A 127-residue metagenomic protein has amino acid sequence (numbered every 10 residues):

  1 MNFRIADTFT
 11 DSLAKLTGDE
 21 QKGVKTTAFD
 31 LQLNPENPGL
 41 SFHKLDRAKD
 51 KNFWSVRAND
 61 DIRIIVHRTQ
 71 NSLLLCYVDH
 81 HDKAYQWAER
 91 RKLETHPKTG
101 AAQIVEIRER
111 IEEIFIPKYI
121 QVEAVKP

Functional and structural regions predicted by a protein language model:
N2, W54, A58-P127: Enriched for short, Lys/Arg-rich terminal
N2-F3, P38: Residues that recognize and position ribonucleotide moieties
F3, Q32, H43-K44, L75-Y77: Alpha-helical interaction segments
I5-F9: Basic, amphipathic "hinge/linker" alpha-helix immediately C-terminal to the N-terminal HTH DNA-binding motif
D11-L40: N-terminal first-folded block
S12, G23, P38, N52 (+2 more regions): A broad, structure-centric signal for solvent-exposed, well-ordered loop/edge residues that line or flank functional
V24, A28, G39, H43-D46 (+2 more regions): Residue-level detector of alpha-helical recognition elements and their boundaries
D30-V56: A short, surface-exposed loop/turn module that caps and links secondary-structure elements
